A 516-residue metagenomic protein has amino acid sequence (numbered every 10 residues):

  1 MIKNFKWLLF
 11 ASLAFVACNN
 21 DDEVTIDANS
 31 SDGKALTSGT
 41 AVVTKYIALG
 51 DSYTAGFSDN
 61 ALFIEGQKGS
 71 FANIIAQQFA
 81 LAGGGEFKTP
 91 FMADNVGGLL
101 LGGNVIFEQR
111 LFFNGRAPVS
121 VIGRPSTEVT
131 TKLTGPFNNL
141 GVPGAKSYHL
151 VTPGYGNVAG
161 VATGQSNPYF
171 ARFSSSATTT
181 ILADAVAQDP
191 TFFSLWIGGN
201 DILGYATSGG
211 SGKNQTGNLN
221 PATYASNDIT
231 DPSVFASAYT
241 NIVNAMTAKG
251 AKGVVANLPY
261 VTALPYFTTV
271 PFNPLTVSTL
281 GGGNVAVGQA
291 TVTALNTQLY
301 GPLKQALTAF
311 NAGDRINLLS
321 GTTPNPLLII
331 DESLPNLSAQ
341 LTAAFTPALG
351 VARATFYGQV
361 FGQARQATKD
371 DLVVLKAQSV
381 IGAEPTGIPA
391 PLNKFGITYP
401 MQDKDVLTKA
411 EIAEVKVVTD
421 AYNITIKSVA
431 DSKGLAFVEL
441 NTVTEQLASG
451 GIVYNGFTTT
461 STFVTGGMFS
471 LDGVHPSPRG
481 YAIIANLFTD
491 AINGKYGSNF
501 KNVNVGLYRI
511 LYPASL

Functional and structural regions predicted by a protein language model:
K3-F10: Sec-dependent signal peptide recognition, specifically the positively charged N-region followed immediately by
F15-A17: C-terminal motif of bacterial Sec signal peptides marking the signal peptidase cleavage site
N19-L516: Conserved active-site regions of diverse hydrolases
